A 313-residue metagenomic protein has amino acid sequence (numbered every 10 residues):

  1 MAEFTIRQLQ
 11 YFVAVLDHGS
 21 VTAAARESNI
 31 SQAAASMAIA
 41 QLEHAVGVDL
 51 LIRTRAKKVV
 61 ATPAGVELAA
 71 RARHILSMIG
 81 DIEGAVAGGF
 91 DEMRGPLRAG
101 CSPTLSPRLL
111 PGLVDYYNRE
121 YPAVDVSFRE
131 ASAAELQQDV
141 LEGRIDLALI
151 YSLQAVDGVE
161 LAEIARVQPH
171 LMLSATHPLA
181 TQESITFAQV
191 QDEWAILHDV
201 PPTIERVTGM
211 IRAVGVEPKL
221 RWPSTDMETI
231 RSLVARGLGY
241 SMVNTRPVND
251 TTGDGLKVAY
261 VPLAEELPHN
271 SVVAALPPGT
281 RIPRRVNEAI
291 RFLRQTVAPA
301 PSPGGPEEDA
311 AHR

Functional and structural regions predicted by a protein language model:
V13-S31: Short helix-boundary/capping micro-motifs
E43-A61: A short LG(V/I)-centered, amphipathic sequence patch enriched for acidic residue(s) preceding the LG motif
A45-V46, L68-F90: Alpha-helical linker/hinge and terminal dimerization helices associated with HTH transcriptional regulators
R94-D157, S224: Central regulatory/effector-binding core of bacterial HTH transcription factors
G100, P169, P178, I185-I204 (+1 more regions): Short loop->beta-strand "edge-of-pocket" segments that line small-molecule binding or catalytic clefts across diverse
S132-Q137, L141-I145, I150-Y151, V200-A259: Hydrophobic hinge/microswitch elements
D157-E163, V167, Q182, Q189 (+2 more regions): Beta-alpha-beta core module
W194-V214, R236, I282-F292, V297-G305: Secondary-structure junction motif
